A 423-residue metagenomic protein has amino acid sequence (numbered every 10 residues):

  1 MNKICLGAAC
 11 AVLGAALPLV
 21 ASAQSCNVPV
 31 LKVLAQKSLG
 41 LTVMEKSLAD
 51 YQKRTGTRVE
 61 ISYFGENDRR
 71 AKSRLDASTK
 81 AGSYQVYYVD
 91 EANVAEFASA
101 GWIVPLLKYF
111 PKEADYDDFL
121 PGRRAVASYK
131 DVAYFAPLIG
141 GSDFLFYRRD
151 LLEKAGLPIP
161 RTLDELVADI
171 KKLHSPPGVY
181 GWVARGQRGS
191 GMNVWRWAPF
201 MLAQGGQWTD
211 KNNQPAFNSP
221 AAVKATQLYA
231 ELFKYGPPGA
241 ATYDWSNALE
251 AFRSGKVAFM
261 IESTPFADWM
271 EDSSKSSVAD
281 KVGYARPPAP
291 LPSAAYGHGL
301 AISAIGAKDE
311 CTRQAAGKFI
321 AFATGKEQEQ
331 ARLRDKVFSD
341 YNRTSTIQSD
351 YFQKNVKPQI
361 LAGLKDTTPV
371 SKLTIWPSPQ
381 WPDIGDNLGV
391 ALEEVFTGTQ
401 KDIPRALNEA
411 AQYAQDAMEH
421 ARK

Functional and structural regions predicted by a protein language model:
S25, E91-S142, V167, S175 (+4 more regions): Hinge/lid segment of periplasmic solute-binding proteins
V30, R58-V59, E153, T367-K423: Conserved C-terminal helix/tail region of periplasmic/extracytoplasmic solute-binding proteins
A49-F119, D150, K154-R161, A258-F259 (+3 more regions): Extracytoplasmic "Venus flytrap"/periplasmic binding protein-like
L107-F119, G186-G189, Q204-K224, D272-S277 (+4 more regions): Short, solvent-exposed loop/beta-turn-alpha elements that line the ligand-binding surface or hinge of extracytoplasmic
K130-L138, D143, E165-P215, V257: Extracytoplasmic/periplasmic solute-binding protein
D169-P176, N212-A241: Glycine-centered hinge/linker elements that transmit conformational signals in sensory and ligand-binding systems
R196, Q227-A315: Extracytoplasmic/periplasmic substrate-binding proteins
P265-S277, P290-V390, H420-R422: C-terminal lobe and pocket-closing loops of periplasmic/extracytoplasmic Venus-flytrap solute-binding proteins
